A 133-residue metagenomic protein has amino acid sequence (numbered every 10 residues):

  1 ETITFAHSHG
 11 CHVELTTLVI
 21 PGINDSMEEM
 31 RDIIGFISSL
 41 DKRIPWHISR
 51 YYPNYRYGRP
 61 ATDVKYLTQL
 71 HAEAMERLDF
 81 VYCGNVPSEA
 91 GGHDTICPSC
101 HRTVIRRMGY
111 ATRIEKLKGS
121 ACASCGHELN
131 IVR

Functional and structural regions predicted by a protein language model:
E1-T62: Conserved AdoMet/S-adenosylmethionine-binding subsite of the radical SAM
V64-M75: Short alpha-helix
G84-E89: Acidic carboxylate-rich catalytic motifs and surrounding loops in phosphoryl-/glycosyl-chemistry enzymes
D94, G119: Residues immediately within or flanking Cys/His clusters that coordinate Zn2+ in small zinc-binding modules
C97-C100, C122-C125: Short cysteine-rich clusters marking metal-coordination/redox-active sites
T103, E128: Cys/His-rich metal-chelating microdomains
R106-R107, I131-V132: Short, non-ligating residues that shape and space the ligands of small metal-coordination modules and catalytic
